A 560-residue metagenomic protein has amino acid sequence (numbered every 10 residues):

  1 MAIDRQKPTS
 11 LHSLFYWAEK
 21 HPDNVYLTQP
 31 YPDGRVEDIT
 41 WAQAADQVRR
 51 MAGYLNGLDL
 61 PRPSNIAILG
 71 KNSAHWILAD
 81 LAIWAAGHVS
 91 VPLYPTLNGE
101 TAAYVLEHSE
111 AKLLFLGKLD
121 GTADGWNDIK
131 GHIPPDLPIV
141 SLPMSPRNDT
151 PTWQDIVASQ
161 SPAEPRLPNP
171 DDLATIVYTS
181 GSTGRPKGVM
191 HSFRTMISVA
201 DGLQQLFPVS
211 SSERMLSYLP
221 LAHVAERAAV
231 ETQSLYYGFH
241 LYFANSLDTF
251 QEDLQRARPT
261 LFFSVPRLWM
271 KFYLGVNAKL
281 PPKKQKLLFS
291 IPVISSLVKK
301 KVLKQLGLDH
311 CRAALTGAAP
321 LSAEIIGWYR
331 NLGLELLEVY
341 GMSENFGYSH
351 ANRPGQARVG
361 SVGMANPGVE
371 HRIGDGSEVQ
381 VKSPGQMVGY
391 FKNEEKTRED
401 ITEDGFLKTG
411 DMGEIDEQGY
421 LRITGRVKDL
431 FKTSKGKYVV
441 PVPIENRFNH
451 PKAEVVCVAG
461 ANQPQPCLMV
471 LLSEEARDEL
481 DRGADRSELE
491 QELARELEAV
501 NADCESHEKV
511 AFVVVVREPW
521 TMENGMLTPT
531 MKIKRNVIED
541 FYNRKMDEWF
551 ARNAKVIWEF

Functional and structural regions predicted by a protein language model:
P22-V25, Q160-Y178, R185, P208-R214: Conserved pre-ATP/AMP-binding loop-to-beta segment of ANL
L27-L81, N98-A103, Q154, F193-R194: Conserved AMP-binding/adenylate-forming core of the ANL superfamily
D33, D120-P170, V276-Q305: ANL superfamily adenylate-forming
D38-A42, A174-A200: Conserved AMP-binding A3 loop
P95-I129, V199-L216, L247-L261: Conserved ATP-dependent adenylate/AMP-binding module captured primarily in the ANL superfamily
I197-R214, L221-K301, H310, E335: Conserved AMP-binding/adenylation subdomain of ANL enzymes
T260-S264, Y273-A357, E370, E454-V455: Gly/Ser/Thr-rich phosphate-binding loop
A365-P367, R372-T433, H450: Conserved ATP-binding/catalytic segment of the ANL
